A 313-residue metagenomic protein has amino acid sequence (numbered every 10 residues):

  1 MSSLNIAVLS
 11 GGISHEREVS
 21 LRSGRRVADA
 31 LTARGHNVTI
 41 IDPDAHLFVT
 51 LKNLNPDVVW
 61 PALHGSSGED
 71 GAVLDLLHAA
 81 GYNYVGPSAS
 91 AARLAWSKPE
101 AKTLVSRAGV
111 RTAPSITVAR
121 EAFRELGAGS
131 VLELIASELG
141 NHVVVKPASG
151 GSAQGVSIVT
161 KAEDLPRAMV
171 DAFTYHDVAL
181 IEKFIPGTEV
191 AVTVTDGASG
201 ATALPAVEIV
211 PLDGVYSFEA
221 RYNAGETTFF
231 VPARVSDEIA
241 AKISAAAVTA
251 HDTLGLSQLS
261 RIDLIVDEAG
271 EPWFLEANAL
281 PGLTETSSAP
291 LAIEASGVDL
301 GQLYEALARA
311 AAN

Functional and structural regions predicted by a protein language model:
M1-S10, L94-G187: Active-site nucleotide/adenylate-binding loops and adjacent lid/helix of ATP-dependent enzymes
M1-T103, R107, A119-L134, A306-N313: ATP-binding N-terminal substructure of ATP-dependent carboxylate-amine bond-forming enzymes
V38, N83-Y84, T112, V143 (+1 more regions): Hydrophobic beta-strand scaffold residues
A72-H78, Y216-N223, A279: Short, flexible, mixed-charge acidic loops at enzyme active sites
G109, S236-N313: ATP-dependent carboxylate activation and anion-phosphoryl transfer catalytic cores that bind Mg-ATP to form
V118, V156-K161, V194-G197, V266-D267 (+2 more regions): Short beta-strand-to-turn element immediately C-terminal to the catalytic PLP-Schiff-base lysine in fold type I
T160-A245, E271-W273: Phosphate-binding site of ATP-dependent enzymes
